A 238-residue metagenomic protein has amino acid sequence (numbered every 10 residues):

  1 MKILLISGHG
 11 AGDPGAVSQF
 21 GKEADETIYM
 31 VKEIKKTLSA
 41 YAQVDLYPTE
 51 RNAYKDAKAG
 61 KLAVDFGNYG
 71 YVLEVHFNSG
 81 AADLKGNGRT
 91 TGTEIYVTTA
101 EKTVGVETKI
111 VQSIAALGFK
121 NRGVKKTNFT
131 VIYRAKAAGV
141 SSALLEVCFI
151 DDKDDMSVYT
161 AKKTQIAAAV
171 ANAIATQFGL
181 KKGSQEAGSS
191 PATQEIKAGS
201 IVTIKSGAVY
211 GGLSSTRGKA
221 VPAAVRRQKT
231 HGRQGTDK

Functional and structural regions predicted by a protein language model:
K2-T93, T98-T99: Catalytic-core regions of hydrolytic enzymes
L4-I6, G15, D65-G67, V72-A81 (+1 more regions): Active-site-adjacent mobile loop/cap segments within catalytic or ligand-binding domains
G10-G12, E50-Y54, F77-D83, A100-T103 (+5 more regions): Solvent-exposed loop/turn segments at secondary-structure junctions within structured extracellular/periplasmic domains
P14-F20, D154-S157, S214-R217: Short acidic, glycine/proline-rich loop/turn micro-motifs
Y29-S39, T103-G118, D155-G183: Long, well-ordered alpha-helical scaffolding segments within enzyme catalytic domains, especially pronounced
V44-E50, N121-T127, K182-E186: Surface-exposed patches in mature extracellular/periplasmic domains of secreted proteins
G188-R233: Beta-loop motif signature
